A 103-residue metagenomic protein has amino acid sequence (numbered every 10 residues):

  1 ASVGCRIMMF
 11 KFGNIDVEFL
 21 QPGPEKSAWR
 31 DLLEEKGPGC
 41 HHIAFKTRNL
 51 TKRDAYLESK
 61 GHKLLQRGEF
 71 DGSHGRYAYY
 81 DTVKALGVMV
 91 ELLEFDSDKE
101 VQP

Functional and structural regions predicted by a protein language model:
G4-I15, L32-N49: Vicinal oxygen chelate
M9, T51-P103: Vicinal oxygen chelate
N14-F19, K36-G37, L50-R53, H62-Q66: N-terminal start-of-chain detector that recognizes signal peptides and the immediate post-cleavage beginning
L20-S27: Short, conserved turn/kink motifs that form compact alpha/beta structural patches or helix kinks used as
A28-L33, E100-P103: A short, polar/proline- and glycine-enriched secondary-structure boundary/capping micro-motif
